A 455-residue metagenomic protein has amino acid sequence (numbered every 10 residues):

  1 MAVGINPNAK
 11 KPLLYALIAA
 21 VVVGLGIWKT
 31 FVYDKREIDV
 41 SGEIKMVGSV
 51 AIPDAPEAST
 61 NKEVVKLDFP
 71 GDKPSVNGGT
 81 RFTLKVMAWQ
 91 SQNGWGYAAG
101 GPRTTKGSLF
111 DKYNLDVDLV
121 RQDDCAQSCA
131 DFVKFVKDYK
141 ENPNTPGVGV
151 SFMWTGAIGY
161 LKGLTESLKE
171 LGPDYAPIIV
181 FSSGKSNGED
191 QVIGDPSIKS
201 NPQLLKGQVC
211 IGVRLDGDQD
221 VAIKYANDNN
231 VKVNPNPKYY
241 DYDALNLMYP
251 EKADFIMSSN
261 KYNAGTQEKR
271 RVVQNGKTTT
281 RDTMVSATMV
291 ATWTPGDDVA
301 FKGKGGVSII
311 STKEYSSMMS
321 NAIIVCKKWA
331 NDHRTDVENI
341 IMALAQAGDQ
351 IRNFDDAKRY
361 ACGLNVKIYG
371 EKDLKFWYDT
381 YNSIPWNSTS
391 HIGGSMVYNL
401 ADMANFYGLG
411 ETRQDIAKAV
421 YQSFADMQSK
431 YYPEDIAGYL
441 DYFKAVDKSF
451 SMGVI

Functional and structural regions predicted by a protein language model:
I5-A19: N-terminal Sec-pathway targeting helices
L25-V40: Hydrophobic single-pass membrane-insertion segments
E37-A291, I309-S311, S317: Short, glycine-/small- and polar/acidic-enriched structural segments that line small-molecule recognition paths
S91, A98, S128, A157-L164 (+9 more regions): Stable alpha-helical elements in mature extracytoplasmic
V136, T155, L161-T165, P196 (+6 more regions): Sec/Tat-exported extracytoplasmic proteins
Q191-I193, A322-V325, W329-A330: Short glycine- and hydrophobic/aromatic-rich loop-to-beta-strand nucleating segment in the catalytic cores
T294-A322: Extracytoplasmic/periplasmic substrate-binding proteins
N331-D435: Secondary-structure end/capping motifs
